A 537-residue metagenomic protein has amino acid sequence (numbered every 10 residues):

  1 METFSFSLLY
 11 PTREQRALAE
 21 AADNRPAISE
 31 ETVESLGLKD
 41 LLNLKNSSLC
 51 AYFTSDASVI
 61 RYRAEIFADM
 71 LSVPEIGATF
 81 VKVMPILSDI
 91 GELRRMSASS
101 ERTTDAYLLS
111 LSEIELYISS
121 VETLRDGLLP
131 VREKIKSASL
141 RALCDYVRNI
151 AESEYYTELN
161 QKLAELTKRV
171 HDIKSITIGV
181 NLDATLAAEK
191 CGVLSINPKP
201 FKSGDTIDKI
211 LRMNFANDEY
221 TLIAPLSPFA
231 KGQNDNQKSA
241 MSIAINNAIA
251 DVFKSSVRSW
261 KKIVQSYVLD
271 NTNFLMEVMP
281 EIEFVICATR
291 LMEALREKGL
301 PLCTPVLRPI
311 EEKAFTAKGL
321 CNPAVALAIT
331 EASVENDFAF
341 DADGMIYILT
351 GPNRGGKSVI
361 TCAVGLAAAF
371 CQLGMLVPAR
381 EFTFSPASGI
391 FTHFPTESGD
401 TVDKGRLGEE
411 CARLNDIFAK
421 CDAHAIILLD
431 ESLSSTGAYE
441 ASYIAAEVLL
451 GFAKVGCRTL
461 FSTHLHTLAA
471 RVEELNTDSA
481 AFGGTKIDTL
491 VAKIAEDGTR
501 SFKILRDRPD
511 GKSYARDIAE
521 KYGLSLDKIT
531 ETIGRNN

Functional and structural regions predicted by a protein language model:
M1, L9, A151-Y155, K168 (+8 more regions): Generic preference for hydrophobic/aromatic residues in regular secondary structure cores
M1-A187: Conserved amphipathic alpha-helical "coupling/scaffold" segments that transmit conformational changes between domains
I28, V33, V285, L490-A492: Assembly/interface hotspot detector across virion components, adhesins/toxins, and nucleic-acid enzymes
L38-S55, S195-A224, S242, N246 (+4 more regions): Short, charge-rich amphipathic segments
F53-R94, N197-N236, T463: An N-terminal domain-start capping segment
A78-D89, I243-S255, L475-K486: An acidic intrinsically disordered interaction segment
A98-L320: Conserved P-loop NTPase architecture
I310-N537: ATPase nucleotide-binding head domains, primarily ABC-like/P-loop NTPase cores
